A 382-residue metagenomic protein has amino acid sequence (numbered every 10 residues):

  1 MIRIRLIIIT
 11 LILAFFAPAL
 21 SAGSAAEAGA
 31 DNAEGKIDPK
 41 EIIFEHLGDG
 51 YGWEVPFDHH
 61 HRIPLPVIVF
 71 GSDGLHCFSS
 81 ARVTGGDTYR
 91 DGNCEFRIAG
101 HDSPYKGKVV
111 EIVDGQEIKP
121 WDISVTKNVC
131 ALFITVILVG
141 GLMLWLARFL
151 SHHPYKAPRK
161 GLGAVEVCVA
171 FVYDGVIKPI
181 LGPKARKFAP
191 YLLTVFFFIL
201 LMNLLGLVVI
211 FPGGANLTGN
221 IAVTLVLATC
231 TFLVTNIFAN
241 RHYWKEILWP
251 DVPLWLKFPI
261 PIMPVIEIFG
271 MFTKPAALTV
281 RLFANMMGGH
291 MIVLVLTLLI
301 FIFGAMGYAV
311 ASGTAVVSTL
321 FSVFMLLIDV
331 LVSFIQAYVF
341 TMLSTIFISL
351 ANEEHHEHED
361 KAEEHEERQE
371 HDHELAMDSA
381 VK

Functional and structural regions predicted by a protein language model:
I2-I7, P18-P158, R368-K382: Perimembrane topogenic segments of multi-pass inner/organellar membrane proteins
R5-I7, N128, R186-Y191, N220-I221: Alpha-helical transmembrane segments and their helix-start/interface "positive-inside/aromatic belt" motifs in integral
I118-P120, A170-K184: Cytosolic juxtamembrane amphipathic/interface segments immediately preceding and feeding into a transmembrane helix
A131-I137, N216-A228: Selective recognition of hydrophobic, aromatic-rich stretches within alpha-helical transmembrane segments of polytopic
L132-W145, G163-G175, F238, M263-N285: Hydrophobic alpha-helical transmembrane segments
P154-V176, H242-E267, E354-E374: Juxtamembrane inter-helical linkers in multi-pass membrane proteins
I180-A189, A284: Membrane-interface helix starts
L193-F197, L201-I210, A222-V226, C230-H356: Hydrophobic alpha-helical transmembrane segments and adjacent short intramembrane/lumenal linkers of inner/organellar
